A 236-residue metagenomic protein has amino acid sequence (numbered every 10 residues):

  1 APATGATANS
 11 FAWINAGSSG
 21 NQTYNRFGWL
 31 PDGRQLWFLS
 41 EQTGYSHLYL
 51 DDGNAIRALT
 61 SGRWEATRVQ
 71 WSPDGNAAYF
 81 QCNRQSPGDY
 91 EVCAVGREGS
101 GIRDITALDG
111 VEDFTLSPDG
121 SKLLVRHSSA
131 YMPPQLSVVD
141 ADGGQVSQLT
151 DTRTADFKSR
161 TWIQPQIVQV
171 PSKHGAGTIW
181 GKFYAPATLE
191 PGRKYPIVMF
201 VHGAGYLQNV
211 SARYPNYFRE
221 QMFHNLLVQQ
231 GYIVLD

Functional and structural regions predicted by a protein language model:
A1-P2, L50, G231-D236: Short, intrinsically disordered, charge-balanced linker/junction segments flanking boundaries in proteins
A1-P31, S40-E41, D51-P73, C82-Q85 (+2 more regions): Multi-bladed beta-propeller domains
N15-A16, N21-Q22, S86, S211-M222: Short, flexible, glycine-rich and Lys/Arg-enriched loop motifs at helix boundaries that contact anionic partners
Q35-W37, A77-A78, L123-L124: Hydrophobic beta-strand positions that form the internal "hydrophobic ladder" of WD40/Gbeta-like beta-propeller blades
Q42-Y45, R84-G88, S129-M132: Short glycine/acidic-enriched loop and turn motifs that connect beta-strands
H47-Y49, E91-C93, Q135-S137: A short loop-to-beta-strand structural motif that recurs across blades of beta-propeller domains
P73-D74, V201: Long, charge-dense partner-interaction scaffolds in eukaryotic RNA-expression machinery
V111-D236: Serine-hydrolase catalytic core recognition
